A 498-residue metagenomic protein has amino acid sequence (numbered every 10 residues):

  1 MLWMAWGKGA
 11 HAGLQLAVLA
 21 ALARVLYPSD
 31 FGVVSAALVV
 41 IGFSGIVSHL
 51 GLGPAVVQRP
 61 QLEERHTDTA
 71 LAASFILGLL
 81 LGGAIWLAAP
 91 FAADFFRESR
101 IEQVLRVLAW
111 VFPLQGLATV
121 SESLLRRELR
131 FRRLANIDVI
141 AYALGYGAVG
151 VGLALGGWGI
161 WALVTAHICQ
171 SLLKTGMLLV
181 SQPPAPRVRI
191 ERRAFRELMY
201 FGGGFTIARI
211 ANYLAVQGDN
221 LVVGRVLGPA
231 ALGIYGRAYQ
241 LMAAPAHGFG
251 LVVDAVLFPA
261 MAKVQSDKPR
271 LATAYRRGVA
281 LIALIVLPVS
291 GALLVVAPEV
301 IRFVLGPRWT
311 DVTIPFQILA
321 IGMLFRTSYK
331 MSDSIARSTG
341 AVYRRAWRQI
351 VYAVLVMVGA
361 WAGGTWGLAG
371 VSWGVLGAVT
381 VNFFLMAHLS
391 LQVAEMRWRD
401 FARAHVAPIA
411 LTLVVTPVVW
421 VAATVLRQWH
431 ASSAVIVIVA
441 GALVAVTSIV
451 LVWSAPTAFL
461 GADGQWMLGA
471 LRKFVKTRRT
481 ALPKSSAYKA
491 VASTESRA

Functional and structural regions predicted by a protein language model:
M1-L52, A73-F91, R106, V111 (+3 more regions): Signature of the first transmembrane helix
A12-L16, A72-R97, Q103, G147-V151 (+5 more regions): Alpha-helical transmembrane segments of multi-pass membrane transport and lipid-handling proteins
L16-D30, A93-F95, A154, Y213-A244 (+2 more regions): Helix-terminus/linker motif at the lipid-water interface of multi-pass membrane proteins
A55-P60, L114-D138, W161, Q182 (+4 more regions): Membrane-interface junctions at transmembrane-helix termini in multi-pass inner-membrane proteins
Q58-S74, I234-Q349, A490: Specific pore-lining/lateral-gate transmembrane helices of multi-pass inner-membrane transport and insertion machines
E102-A109, I137-P183, E197-G203, A208 (+6 more regions): Hydrophobic alpha-helical transmembrane segments
R132, I160, G176-L221, V256-T273 (+2 more regions): Interhelical loop/hinge segments that connect adjacent transmembrane helices in multipass membrane
H388-L391, M396-W398, W420-A498: Membrane-proximal transmembrane or re-entrant/amphipathic helices at the cytosolic face
